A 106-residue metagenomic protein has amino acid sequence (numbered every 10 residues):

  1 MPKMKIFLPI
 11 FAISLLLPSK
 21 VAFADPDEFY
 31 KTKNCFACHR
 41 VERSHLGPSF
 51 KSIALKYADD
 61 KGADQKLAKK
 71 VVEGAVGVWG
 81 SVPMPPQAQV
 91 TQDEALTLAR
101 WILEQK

Functional and structural regions predicted by a protein language model:
M1-P9: Bacterial N-terminal signal peptides that target proteins for export
L8-P18: Bacterial N-terminal signal peptides
P18-A24: Sec/Tat signal peptide C-region and signal peptidase I cleavage site
D27-Y30: Immediate flanking context of iron-sulfur cluster ligation sites
K33-V41, L98: The canonical Cys-X-X-Cys-His
H39, V72, L103-K106: Protein kinase-like catalytic domain
L46-L55, K70-A99: Axial heme c-ligation environment in periplasmic c-type cytochrome domains
K56-K66: Short microdomains enriched in Cys/His and/or Lys/Arg
